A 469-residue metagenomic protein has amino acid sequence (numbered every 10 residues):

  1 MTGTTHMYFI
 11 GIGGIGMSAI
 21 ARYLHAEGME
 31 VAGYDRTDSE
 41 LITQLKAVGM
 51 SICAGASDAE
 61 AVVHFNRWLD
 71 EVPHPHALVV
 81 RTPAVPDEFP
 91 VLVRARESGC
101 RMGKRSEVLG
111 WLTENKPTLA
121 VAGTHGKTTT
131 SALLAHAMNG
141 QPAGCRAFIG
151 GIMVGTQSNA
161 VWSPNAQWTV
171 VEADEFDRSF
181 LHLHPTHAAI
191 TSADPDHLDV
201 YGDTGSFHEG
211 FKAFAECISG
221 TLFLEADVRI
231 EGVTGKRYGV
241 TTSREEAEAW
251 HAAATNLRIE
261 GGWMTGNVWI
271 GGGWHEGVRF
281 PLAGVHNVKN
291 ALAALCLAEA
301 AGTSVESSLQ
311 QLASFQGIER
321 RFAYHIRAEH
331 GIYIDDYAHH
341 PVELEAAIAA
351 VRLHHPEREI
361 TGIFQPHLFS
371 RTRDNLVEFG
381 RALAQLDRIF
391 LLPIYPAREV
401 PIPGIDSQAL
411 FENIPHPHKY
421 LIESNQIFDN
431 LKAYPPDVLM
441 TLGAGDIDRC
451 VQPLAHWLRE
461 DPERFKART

Functional and structural regions predicted by a protein language model:
M1-K104, V108, A283, T303 (+2 more regions): N-terminal leader/targeting and accessory segments in enzymes
G3-Y8, G16, Y23, E27 (+1 more regions): Nucleotide phosphate-binding/pyrophosphate-handling subdomain across enzymes that bind or process nucleotide phosphates
Y23-M29, K46, W68-E71, P83-R237 (+1 more regions): Phosphate-binding loop of NTP-binding sites
M29-R36, T221-D227, T361-Q365, L386-P396: Short internal beta-strands
K46-A54, G99-C100, P185-A189, G232-N256 (+1 more regions): Active-site regions of enzymes building and remodeling cell-envelope glycoconjugates
K46-M50, S243, A298, F379-D437: C-terminal helical cap/extension that packs against the catalytic core of soluble nucleotide-cofactor enzymes
P75, N425-L458: A glycine-rich beta-strand to alpha-helix segment that forms a phosphate/ribose-binding loop at ligand/cofactor sites
